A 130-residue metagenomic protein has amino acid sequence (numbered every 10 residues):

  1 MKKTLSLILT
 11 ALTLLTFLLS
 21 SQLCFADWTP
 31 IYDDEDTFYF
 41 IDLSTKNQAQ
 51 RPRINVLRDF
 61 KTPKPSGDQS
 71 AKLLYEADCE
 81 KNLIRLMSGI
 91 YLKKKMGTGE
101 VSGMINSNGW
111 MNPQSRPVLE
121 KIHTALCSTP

Functional and structural regions predicted by a protein language model:
M1-A11: Bacterial N-terminal signal peptides that target proteins for export
L9-S21: Bacterial N-terminal signal peptides
Q22-P130: N-terminal secretory-pathway/extracellular module detecting exported/lumenal segments and adjacent signal-anchor/first
